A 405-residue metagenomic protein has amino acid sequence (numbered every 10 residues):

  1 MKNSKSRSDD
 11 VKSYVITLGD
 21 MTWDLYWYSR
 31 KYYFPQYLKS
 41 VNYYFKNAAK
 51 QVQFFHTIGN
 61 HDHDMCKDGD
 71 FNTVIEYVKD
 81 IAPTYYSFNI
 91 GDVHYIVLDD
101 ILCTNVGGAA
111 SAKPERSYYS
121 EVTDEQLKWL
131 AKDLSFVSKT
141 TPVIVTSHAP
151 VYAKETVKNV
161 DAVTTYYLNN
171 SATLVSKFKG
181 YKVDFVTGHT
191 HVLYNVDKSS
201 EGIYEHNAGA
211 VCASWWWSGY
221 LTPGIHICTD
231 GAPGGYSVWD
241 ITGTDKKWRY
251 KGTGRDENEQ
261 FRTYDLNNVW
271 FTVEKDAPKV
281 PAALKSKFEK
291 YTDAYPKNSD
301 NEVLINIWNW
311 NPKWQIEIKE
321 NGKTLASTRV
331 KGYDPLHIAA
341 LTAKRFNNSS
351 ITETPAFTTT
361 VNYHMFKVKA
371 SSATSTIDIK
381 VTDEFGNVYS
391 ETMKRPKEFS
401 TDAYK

Functional and structural regions predicted by a protein language model:
M1-K31, K405: N-terminal active-site segment of His-dependent metallophosphoesterases
L18, L134-T156: Short acidic, glycine-rich surface-loop motifs adjacent to enzyme active sites
G19-D20, G59-N60, H148, G188-H189: Active-site glycine-centered loops adjacent to acidic/histidine catalytic or metal-binding residues that shape
Y26-V137, A162-V186, V192-T242, K246-Y250: Extended active-site neighborhood of metal-dependent phosphoesterases/phosphodiesterases
I203-N309, W314-E317, Y363-S371, T376-T392: Binuclear metal-dependent phosphoesterase catalytic core
K319-L325: Change "in extracellular beta-sheet-rich domains … of secreted and cell-surface proteins" to "in beta-sheet-rich domains
D334-V368: Aromatic sugar-binding surface patches on proteins that engage polysaccharides or sugar-phosphate polymers
F385-K405: Short beta-strand elements
